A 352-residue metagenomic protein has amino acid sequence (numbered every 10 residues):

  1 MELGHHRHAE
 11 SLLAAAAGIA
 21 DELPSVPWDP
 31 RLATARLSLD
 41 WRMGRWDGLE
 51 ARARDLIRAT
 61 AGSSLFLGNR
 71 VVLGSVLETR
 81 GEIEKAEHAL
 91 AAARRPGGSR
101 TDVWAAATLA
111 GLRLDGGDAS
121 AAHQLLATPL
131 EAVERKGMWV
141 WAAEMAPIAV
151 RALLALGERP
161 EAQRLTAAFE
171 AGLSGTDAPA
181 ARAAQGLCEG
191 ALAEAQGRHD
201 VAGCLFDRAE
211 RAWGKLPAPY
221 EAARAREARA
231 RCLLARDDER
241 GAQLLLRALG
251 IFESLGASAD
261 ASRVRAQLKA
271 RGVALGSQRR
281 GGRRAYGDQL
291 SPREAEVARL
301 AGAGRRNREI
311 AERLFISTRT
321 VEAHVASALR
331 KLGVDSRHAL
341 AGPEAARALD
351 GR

Functional and structural regions predicted by a protein language model:
M1-Q163: Extended non-membrane alpha-helical scaffolds
L3, M43, R80, G116 (+8 more regions): Structural motif corresponding to the intra-repeat A-B loop/turn of tetratricopeptide repeats
W28, A35, V72, T108 (+8 more regions): "A position-specific structural signal for the A-helix of alpha-solenoid helical repeats
W28, L65, T101, W141 (+7 more regions): Structural signature of alpha-solenoid helical repeat junctions
K269, S277-A326, R330-R352: Helix-turn-helix DNA-binding segment
